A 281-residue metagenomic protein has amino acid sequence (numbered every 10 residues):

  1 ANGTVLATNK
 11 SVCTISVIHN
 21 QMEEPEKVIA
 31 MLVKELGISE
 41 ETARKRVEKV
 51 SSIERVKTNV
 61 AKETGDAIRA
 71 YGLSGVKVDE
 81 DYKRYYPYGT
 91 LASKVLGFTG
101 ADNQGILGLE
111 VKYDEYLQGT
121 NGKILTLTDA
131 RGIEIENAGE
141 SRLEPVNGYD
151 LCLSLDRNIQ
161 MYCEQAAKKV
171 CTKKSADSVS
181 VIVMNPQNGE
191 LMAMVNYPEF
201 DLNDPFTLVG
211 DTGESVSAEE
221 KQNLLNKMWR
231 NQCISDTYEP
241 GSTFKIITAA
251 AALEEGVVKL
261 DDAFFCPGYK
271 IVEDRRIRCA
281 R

Functional and structural regions predicted by a protein language model:
A1-I38, A138, D150-T172, D236: Helix-start/capping segments and mature chain N-termini
N2-T4, S11, I18-M22, N59-A61 (+11 more regions): Solvent-exposed coil/turn segments that connect beta secondary-structure elements in extracytoplasmic/periplasmic
V5-T8, M22-E26, A30-T42, L73-K77 (+8 more regions): Bacterial peptidoglycan biogenesis and beta-lactam-recognition machinery
T14-I29, E199-N223: A short, polar/charged loop-to-alpha-helix boundary motif
V17-H19, E48-E54, S180-V181: Conserved short loop/turn motifs at secondary-structure junctions
K27-K34, E48-G148: Small/polar-residue-rich segments within soluble enzyme cores
T42-E48: Alpha-helical substrate-recognition element adjacent to the catalytic core
L143-E190, M194, F206-R281: Active-site loop and adjoining helix of the penicillin-binding protein/serine DD-peptidase-beta-lactamase fold
